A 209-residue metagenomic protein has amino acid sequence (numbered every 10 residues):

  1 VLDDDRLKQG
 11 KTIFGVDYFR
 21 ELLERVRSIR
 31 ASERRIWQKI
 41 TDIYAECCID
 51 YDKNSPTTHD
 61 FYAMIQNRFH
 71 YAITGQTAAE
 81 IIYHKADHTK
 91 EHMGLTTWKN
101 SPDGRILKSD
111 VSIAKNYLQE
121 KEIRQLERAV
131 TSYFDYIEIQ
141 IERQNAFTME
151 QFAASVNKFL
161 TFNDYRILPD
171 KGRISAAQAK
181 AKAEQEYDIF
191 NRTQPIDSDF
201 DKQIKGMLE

Functional and structural regions predicted by a protein language model:
V1-E209: Positively charged, phosphate-engaging catalytic surfaces used for nucleic-acid and nucleotide handling
